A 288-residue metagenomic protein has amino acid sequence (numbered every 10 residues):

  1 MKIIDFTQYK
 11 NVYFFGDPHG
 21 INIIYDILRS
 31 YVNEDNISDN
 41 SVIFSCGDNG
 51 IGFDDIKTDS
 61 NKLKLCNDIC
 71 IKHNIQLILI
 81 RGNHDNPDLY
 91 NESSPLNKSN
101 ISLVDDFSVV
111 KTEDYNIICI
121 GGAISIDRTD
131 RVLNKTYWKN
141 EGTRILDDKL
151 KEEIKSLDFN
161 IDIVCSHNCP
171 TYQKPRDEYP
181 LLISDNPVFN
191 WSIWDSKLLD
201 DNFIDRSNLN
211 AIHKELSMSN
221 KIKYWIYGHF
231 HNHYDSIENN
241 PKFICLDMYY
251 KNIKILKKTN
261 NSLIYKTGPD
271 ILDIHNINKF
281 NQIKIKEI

Functional and structural regions predicted by a protein language model:
K2-F6, F15, I21-T112: Core catalytic region of metal-dependent phosphoesterases/phosphodiesterases, especially metallo-beta-lactamase-like
K2-Y13, V109-C119, N160-I163, I237-F243: Beta-strand-turn-beta hairpins that frame and shape the catalytic cleft of phosphate-ester-processing enzymes
T7-Y9, I37-N40, N74, D114 (+3 more regions): A general structural motif
F14-D17, I43-D48, Q76-H84, L103-D105 (+4 more regions): Active-site neighborhood of phospho(di)ester-bond hydrolases with catalytic His/Asp-centered motifs
H19-Y25, G50-D54, I80-N91, V109-V110 (+5 more regions): Active-site environment of divalent metal-dependent phosphoester hydrolases
Y25, K57-N67, L146-E153, N202-I212: Well-ordered, non-membrane alpha-helical segments in soluble/globular domains
Q76-I80, P95, Q173-D273, Q282-K284: Conserved beta-sheet core of the metallophosphoesterase superfamily
Y115-S207: Active-site-proximal loop/helix segment associated with metal-binding centers of metalloenzymes
